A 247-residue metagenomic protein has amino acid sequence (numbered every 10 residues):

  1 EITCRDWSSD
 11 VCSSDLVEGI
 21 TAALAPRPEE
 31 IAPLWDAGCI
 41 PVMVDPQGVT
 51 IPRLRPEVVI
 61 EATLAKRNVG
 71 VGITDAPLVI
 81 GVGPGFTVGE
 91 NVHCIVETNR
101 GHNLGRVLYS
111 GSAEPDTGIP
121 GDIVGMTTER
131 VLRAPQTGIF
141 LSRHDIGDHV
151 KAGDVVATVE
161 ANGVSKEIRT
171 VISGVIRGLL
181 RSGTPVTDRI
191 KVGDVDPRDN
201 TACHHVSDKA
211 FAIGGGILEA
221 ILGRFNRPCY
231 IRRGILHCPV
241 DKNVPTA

Functional and structural regions predicted by a protein language model:
E1-W7, V11: Single conserved hydrophobic/aromatic residue that forms the stacking wall/gate of nucleotide- or nucleobase-binding
R5, L16-V17: Anionic-ligand anchoring segments at beta-strand to alpha-helix junctions in alpha/beta enzyme folds, i.e., glycine
I20-E57, T63-L64: A structured beta-alpha segment of the ubiquitous adenosine-cofactor-binding alpha/beta core
G48-P52, V58, A62-M126: Anionic-ligand-binding alpha/beta catalytic cores of soluble enzymes and soluble regulatory domains that recognize
P77, T158-V164, I168-L222, N226: Beta-strand/loop-dominated core regions that host nucleotide or nucleotide-derived cofactor-binding catalytic loops
H93-C94, R100-H102, Y109-V150, D154-V156 (+3 more regions): Generic structural motif
G223-C238: Long, intrinsically disordered, low-complexity Ser/Thr/Pro-rich regulatory/activation regions of nuclear proteins
D241-T246: Short, intrinsically disordered C-terminal tails of secreted or membrane-associated proteins
